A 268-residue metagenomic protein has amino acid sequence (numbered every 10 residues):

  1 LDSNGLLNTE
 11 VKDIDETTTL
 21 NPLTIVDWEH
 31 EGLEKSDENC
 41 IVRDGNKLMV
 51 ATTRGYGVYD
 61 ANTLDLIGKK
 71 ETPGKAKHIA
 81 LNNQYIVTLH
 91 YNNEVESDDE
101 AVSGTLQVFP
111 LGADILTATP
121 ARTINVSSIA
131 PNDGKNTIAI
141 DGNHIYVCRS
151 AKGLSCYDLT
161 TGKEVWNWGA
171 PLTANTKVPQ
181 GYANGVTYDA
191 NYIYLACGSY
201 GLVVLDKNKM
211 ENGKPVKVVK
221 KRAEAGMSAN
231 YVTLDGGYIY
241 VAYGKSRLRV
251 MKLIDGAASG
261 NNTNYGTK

Functional and structural regions predicted by a protein language model:
D2-I14, F109-L116, Y157-E164, L205-G213 (+1 more regions): Short loop/turn segments immediately following beta-strands, especially the blade-tip and inter-blade linker loops
T18-G32, D65-K70, T117-I129, K163-K177 (+2 more regions): A short beta-strand motif characteristic of beta-propeller blades
K35-V42, P73-N83, S128-D141, V178-Y188 (+1 more regions): Repeated scaffold domains used in trafficking and secretory/extracellular systems, primarily beta-propellers
K47-V50, Y85-V87, H144-V147, Y192-L195 (+1 more regions): Conserved beta-propeller blade signature
A51-T53, H90, A101, R149-S150 (+2 more regions): Structural signature of WD-repeat beta-propellers
G55, N92-D98, K152-G153, Y200-G201 (+1 more regions): Short glycine/acidic-enriched loop and turn motifs that connect beta-strands
P179-V204: Loop/turn-rich, solvent-exposed surfaces of beta-rich toroidal or solenoidal domains
A229-K268: Blade-level signature of beta-propeller repeat domains, shared across WD40, Kelch, NHL, RCC1 and BNR/Asp-box propellers
